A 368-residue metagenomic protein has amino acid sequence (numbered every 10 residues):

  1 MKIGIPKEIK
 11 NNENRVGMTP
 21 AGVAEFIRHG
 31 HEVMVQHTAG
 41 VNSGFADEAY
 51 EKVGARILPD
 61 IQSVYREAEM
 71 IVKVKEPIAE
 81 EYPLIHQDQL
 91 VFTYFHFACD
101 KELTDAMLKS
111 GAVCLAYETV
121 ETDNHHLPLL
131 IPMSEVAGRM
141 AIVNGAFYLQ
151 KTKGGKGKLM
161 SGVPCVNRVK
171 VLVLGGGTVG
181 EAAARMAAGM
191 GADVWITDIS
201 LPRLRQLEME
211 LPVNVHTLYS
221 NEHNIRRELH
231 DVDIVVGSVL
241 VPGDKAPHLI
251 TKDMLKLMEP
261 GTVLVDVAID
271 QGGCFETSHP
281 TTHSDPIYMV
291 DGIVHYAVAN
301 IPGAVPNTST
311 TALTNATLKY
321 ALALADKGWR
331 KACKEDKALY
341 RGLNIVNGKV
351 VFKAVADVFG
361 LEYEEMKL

Functional and structural regions predicted by a protein language model:
K2, E8, P77-V169, V298-N300: Glycine/serine-rich phosphate-binding loop and adjoining beta1-alpha1 elements at the start of nucleotide-handling
K2-S110: An N-terminal-biased, well-structured beta-alpha scaffold segment characteristic of Rossmann-like dinucleotide-binding
P6-N42, T152-L240, I287: Glycine-rich phosphate/diphosphate-binding loop of Rossmann-like nucleotide-binding domains
V23, D47, T104, I142 (+4 more regions): Generic hydrophobic/aromatic pocket-lining and core-packing "Φ" positions
E69, K75-E76, F95-H96, N221 (+3 more regions): Short glycine-/small-residue-rich Rossmann-like dinucleotide-binding loops
E118-L159, I269, C274-L368: Adenosine-phosphate binding glycine-rich loop
M209-D291: Rossmann-like adenosine-cofactor binding region
